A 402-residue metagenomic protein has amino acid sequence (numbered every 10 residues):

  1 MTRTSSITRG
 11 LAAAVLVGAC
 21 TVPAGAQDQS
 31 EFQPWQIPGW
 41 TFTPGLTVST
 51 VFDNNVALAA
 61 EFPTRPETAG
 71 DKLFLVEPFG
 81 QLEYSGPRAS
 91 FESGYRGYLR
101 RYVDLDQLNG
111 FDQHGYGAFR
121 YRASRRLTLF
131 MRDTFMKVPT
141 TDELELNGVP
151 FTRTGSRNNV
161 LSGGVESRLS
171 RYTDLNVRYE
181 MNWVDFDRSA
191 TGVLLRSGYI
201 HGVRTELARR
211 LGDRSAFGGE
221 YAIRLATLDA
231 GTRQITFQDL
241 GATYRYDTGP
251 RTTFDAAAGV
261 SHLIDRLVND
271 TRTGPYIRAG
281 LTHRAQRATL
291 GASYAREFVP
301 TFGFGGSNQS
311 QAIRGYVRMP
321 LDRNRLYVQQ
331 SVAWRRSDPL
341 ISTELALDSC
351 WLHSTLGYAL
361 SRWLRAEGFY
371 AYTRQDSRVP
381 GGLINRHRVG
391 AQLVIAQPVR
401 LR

Functional and structural regions predicted by a protein language model:
M1-S30, V399-R402: Cleavable N-terminal export/targeting peptides
A26-R402: Gram-negative and organellar
